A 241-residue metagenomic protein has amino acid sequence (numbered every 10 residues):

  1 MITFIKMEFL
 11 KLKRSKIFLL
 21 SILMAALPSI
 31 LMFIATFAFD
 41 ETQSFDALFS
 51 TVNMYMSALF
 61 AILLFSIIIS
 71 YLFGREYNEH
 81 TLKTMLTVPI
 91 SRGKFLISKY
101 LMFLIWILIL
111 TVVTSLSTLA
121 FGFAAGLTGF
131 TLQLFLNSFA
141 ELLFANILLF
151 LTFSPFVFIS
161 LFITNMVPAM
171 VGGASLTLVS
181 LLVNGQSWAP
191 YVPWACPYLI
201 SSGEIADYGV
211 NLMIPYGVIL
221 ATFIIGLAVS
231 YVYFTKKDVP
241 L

Functional and structural regions predicted by a protein language model:
M1-I22: Aromatic- and glycine-rich beta-strand/loop motifs that create alpha-glucan
K16-A38, V52-I68, G172-N184: Hydrophobic alpha-helical transmembrane segments of multi-pass membrane transport/permease proteins
K16-F18, S91-G93, I97, L134 (+1 more regions): Membrane-helix interface segments
I22-L27, F95, L101-S115, M166-V183: Hydrophobic alpha-helical membrane-insertion segments
S29-F65, I97-I163, S201-G217: Secretory targeting signals
L31-S50, M170-L241: Terminal transmembrane helical anchor/hairpin motif
F65-I69, L82, S117, P155-F156 (+1 more regions): Hydrophobic/aromatic residues in alpha-helical transmembrane segments
L72-L104: Helix-loop-helix units of permease transmembrane domains in multi-pass membrane transporters, especially ABC
